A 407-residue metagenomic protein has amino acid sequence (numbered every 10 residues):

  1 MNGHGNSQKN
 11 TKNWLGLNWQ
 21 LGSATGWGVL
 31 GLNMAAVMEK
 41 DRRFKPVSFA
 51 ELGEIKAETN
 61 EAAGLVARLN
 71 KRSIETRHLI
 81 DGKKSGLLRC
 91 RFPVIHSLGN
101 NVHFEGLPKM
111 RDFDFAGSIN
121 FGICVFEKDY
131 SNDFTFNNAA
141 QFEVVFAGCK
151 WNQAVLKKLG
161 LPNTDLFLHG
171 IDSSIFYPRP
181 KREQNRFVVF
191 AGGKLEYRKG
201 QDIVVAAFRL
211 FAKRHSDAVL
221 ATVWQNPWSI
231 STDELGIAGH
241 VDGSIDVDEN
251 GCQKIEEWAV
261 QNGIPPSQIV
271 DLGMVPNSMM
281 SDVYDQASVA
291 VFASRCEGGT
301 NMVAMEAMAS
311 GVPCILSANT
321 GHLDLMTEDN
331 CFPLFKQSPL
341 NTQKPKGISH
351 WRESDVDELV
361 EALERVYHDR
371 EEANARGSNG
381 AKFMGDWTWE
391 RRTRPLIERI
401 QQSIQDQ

Functional and structural regions predicted by a protein language model:
G16, N60-V155: Extended catalytic core of nucleotide-activated donor transferases of GT-like folds
G16, R182-K199, V205-R209, L220-T222: Conserved donor-binding/catalytic core segment of Leloir-type glycosyltransferases
D133-F134, I171-R186: Acidic anion/phosphate-binding donor-loop and adjacent secondary structure in glycosyltransferase catalytic cores
T232-S278: Nucleotide-activated donor-binding/catalytic signature segment of Leloir-type glycosyltransferases, i.e., the conserved
N277, D282-A287: Short alpha-helical donor nucleotide-sugar binding micro-motif in glycosyltransferases
D285-G299, V312: Acidic donor-binding loop of glycosyltransferase active sites
P313-L316, N330-P333: Short hydrophobic beta-strand element within catalytic cores of glycosyltransferases and related nucleotide-activated
S354, E358, H368-E398: A charged, aromatic-enriched C-terminal amphipathic alpha-helix characteristic of glycosyltransferases across folds
